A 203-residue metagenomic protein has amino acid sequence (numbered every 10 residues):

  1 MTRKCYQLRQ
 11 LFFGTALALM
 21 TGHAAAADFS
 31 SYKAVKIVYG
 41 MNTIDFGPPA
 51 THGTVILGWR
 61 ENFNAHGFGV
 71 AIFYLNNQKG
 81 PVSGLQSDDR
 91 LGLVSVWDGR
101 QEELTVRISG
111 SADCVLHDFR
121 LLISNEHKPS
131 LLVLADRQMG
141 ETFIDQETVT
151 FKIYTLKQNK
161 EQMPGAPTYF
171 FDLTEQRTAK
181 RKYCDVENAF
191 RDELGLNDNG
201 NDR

Functional and structural regions predicted by a protein language model:
T2-F12: Bacterial N-terminal signal peptides that target proteins for export
T21-H23: N-terminal signal peptide c-region/cleavage motif recognized by signal peptidases
A27-G40, D136-R203: Acidic, small-residue rich beta-repeat scaffolds with periodic aromatic anchors
D28-S87: N-terminal "first-domain core" detector
V38, I108-R120: Signature of short aromatic-glycine-proline-rich micro-motifs recurring in repeat-based ectodomains
P48-W59, L121-D136: Acidic/hydrophobic-patterned starts of short beta strands in beta-sheet-rich repeat architectures
W59-G67, I108-G110, M139-E147: Short consensus segments that form the blades of beta-propeller domains, in both extracellular/periplasmic
S87-G110, T174-G195: Surface-exposed loop and turn segments in beta-propeller and other repeat-based domains that flank or scaffold
